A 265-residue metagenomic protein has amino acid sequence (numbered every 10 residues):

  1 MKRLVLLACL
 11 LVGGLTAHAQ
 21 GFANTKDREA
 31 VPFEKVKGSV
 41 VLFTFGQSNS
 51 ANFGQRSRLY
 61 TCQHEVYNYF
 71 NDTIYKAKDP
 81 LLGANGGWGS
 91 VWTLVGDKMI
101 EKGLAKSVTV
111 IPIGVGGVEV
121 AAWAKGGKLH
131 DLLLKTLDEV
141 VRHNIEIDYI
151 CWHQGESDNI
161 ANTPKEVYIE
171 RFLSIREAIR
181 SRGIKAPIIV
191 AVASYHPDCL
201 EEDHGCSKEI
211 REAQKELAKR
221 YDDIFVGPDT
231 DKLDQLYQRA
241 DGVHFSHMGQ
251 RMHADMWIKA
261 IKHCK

Functional and structural regions predicted by a protein language model:
M1-L4: Positively charged n-region of N-terminal signal peptides that target proteins for export
L6-L7, S39: Exposed boundary/loop context
A8-C9, F53: A periodicity- and composition-biased signal for non-globular, repetitive helical segments
C9-H18: Hydrophobic h-region of N-terminal signal peptides that target proteins for export in Gram-negative bacteria
Q20-K265: Cell-envelope and extracellular/periplasmic
